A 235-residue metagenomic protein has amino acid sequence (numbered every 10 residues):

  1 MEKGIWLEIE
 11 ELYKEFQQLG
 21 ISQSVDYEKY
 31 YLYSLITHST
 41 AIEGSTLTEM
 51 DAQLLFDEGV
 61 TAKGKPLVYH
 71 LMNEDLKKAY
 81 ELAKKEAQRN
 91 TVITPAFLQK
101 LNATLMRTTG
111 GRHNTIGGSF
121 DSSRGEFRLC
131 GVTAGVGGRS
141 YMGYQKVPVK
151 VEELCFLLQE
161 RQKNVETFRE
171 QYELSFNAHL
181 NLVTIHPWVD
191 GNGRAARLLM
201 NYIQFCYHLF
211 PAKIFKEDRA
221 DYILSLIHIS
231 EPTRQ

Functional and structural regions predicted by a protein language model:
M1-D190, R194-S230, R234: FIC/Doc superfamily catalytic core
